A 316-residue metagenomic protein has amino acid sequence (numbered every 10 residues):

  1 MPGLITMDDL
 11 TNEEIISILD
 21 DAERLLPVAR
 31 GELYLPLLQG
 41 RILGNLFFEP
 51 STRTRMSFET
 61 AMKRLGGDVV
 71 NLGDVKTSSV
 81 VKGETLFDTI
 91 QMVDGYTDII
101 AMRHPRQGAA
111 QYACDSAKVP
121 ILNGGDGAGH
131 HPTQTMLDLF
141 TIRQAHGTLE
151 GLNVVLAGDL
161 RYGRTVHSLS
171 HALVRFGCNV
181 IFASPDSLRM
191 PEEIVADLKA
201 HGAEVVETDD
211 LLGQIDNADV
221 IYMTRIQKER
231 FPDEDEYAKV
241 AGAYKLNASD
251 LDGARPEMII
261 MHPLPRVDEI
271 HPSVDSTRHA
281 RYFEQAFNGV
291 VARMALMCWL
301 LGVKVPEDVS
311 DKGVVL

Functional and structural regions predicted by a protein language model:
M1-T60, D311: Positively charged, low-complexity intrinsically disordered leader regions
I42-Y96: Active-site cofactor/substrate anionic-group-binding motifs, chiefly glycine- and Lys/Arg-rich phosphate-binding loops
F48-A61, Q144-M223: Glycine-rich phosphate/diphosphate-binding loop of Rossmann-like nucleotide-binding domains
L65, Y96, S116-K118, F176 (+3 more regions): Short, structured coil segments at secondary-structure junctions
V81, I90, D98-S168, A172 (+1 more regions): Anion-binding alpha/beta catalytic cores of soluble intermediary-metabolism enzymes, centered on
A196-V274, H279-A280: Rossmann-like adenosine-cofactor binding region
E257-M258, P263-L316: Adenosine-phosphate binding glycine-rich loop
